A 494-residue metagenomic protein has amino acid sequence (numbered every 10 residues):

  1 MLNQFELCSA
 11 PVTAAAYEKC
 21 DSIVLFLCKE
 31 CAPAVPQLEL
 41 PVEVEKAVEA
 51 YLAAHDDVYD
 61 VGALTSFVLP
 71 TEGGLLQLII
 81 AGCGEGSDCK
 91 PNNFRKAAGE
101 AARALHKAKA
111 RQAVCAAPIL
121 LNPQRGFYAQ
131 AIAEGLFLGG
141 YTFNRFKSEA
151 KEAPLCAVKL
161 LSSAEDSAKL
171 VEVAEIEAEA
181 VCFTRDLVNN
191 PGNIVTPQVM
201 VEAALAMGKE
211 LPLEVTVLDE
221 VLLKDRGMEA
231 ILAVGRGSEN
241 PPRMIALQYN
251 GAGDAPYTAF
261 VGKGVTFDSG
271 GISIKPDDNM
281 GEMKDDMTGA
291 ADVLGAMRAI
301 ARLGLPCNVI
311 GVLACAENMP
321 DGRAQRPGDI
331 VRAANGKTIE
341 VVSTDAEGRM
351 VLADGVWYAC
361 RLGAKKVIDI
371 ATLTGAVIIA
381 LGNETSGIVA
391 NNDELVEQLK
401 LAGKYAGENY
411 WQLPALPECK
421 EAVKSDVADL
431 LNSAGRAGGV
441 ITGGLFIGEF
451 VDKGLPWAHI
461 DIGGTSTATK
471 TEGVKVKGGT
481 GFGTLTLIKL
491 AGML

Functional and structural regions predicted by a protein language model:
M1-G264: Short amphipathic alpha-helical segment within the helicase RecA-like ATPase core that mediates nucleic-acid
M1-L2, Y59, M200-L494: A generic structural signal for tightly packed, nonpolar segments enriched in small/aliphatic residues
